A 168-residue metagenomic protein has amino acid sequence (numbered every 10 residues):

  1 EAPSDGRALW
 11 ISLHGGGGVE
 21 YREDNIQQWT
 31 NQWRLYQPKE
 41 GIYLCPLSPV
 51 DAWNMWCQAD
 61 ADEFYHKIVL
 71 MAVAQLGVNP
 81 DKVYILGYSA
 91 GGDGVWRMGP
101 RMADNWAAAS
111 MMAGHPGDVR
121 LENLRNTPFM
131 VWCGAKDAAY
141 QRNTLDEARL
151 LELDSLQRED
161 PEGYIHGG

Functional and structural regions predicted by a protein language model:
S4-L9, K39-Y43, N79-V83, M102-A108 (+1 more regions): Loop/turn elements at helix/coil->beta-strand transitions in domains of secreted/extracellular proteins
D5, E20-I26, N54-Q58, W96-M98 (+2 more regions): Short, solvent-exposed loop/turn and secondary-structure capping segments
G6-A74: Active-site machinery of serine-nucleophile hydrolases
G15-V19, P49-A52, S89-D93, G114-D118 (+1 more regions): Solvent-exposed loop/turn segments at secondary-structure junctions within structured extracellular/periplasmic domains
A61-I68, G91-M98, M102-N105, L145-R149: Stable alpha-helical elements in mature extracytoplasmic
D81-R125: Primarily recognizes the serine-hydrolase "nucleophile elbow" in alpha/beta-hydrolase and SGNH/GDSL folds
A107-G168: The feature captures the conserved acid-bearing segment of alpha/beta-hydrolase catalytic domains
